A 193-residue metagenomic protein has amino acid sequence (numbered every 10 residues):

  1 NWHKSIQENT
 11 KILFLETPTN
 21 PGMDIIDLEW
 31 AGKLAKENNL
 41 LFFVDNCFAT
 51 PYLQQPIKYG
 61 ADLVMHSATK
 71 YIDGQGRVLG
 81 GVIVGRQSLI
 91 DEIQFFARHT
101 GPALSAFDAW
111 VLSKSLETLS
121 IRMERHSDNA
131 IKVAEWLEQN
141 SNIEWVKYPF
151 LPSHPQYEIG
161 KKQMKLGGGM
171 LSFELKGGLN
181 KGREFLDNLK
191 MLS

Functional and structural regions predicted by a protein language model:
N1-N142: Conserved PLP-enzyme active-site core in the AAT-like
W145-S193: Conserved C-terminal alpha-helix-loop-beta "cap" of PLP-dependent enzymes that closes/shapes the active-site mouth
